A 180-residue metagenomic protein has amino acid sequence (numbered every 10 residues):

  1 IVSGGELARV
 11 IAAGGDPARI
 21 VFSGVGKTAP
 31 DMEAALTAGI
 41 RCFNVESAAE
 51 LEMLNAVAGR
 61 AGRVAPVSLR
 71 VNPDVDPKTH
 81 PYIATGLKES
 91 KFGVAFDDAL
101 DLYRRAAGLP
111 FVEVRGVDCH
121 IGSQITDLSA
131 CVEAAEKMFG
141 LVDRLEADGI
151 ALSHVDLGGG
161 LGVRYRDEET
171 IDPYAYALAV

Functional and structural regions predicted by a protein language model:
I1-H154, V163: Active-site-proximal beta-alpha core segment in soluble small-molecule metabolic enzymes
R60-A61, K137-G140, G159-V180: Active-site anion/phosphate-binding pocket segments in diverse small-molecule metabolic enzymes
